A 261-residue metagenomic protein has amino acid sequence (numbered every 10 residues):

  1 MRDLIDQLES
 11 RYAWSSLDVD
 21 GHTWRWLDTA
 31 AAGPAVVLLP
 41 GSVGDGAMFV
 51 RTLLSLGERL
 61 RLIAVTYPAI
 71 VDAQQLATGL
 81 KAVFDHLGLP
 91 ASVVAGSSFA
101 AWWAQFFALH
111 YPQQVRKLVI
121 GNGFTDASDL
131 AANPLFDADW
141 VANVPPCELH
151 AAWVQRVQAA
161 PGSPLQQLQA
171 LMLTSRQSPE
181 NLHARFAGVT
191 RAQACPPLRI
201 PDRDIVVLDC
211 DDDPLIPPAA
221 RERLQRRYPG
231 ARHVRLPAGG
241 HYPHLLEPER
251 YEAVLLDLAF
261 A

Functional and structural regions predicted by a protein language model:
M1-S15: An N-terminal hydrophobic leader/cap segment in hydrolases
D18-I70: Conserved HGGG/HGGXW glycine-rich cap/lid loop of the alpha/beta-hydrolase fold
V50-L54, I63-A95: Active-site loop/oxyanion-hole signature of alpha/beta-hydrolase fold enzymes
G96, A100, A104: Gly/Ala-rich beta-loop-alpha elbow adjacent to hydrolase catalytic centers
Q105, L109-H110, V115-P145: Flexible "cap/lid" loop of the alpha/beta hydrolase fold
D129-A131, P146-R199: Conserved alpha/beta-hydrolase catalytic His-Asp/Glu region
A184-R226, R235: Conserved serine/cysteine hydrolase catalytic core
L236-E252: Catalytic histidine-centered segment of alpha/beta-hydrolase-like enzymes
